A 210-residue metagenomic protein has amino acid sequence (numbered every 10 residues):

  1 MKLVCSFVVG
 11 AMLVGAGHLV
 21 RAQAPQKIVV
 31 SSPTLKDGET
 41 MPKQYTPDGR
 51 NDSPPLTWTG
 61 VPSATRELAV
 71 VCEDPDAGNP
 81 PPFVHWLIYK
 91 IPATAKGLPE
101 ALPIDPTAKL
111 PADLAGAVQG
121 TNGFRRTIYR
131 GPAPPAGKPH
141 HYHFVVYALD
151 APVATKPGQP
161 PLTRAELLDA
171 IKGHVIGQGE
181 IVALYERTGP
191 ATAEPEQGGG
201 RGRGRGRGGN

Functional and structural regions predicted by a protein language model:
C5-A16: Bacterial N-terminal signal peptides
R21-N210: N-terminus-centered regions that define maturation/targeting leaders and the start of the first functional domain
